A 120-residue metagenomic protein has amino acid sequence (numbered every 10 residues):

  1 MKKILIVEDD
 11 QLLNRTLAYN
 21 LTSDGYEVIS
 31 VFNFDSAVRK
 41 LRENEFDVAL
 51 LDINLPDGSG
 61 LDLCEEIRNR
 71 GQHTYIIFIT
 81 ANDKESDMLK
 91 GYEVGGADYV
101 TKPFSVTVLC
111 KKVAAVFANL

Functional and structural regions predicted by a protein language model:
E8, L55: Conserved acidic carboxylate
Q11-I29: Two-component/phosphorelay signaling modules centered on CheY-like receiver
S30-V48: Acidic, metal-coordinating helix/loop segments flanking the phosphotransfer/catalytic sites of two-component signaling
N33, S59-D62: Acidic catalytic/metal-coordinating carboxylates
D52, T80: Active-site residues of response regulator receiver
L61-Q72: Short amphipathic alpha-helix used as the core "switch/output" element in two-component signaling
F104-A114: C-terminal output helix
